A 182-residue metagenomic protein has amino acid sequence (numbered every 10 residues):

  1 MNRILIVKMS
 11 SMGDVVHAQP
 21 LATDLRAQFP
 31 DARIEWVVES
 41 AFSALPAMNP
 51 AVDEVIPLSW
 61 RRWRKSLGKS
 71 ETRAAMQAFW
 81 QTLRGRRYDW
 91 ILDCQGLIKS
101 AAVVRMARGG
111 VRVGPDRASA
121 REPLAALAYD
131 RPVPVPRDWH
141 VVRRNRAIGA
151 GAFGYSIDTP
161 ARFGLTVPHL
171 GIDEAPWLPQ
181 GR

Functional and structural regions predicted by a protein language model:
M1-R182: Catalytic machinery of carbohydrate-active enzymes, primarily nucleotide-sugar-dependent glycosyltransferases
